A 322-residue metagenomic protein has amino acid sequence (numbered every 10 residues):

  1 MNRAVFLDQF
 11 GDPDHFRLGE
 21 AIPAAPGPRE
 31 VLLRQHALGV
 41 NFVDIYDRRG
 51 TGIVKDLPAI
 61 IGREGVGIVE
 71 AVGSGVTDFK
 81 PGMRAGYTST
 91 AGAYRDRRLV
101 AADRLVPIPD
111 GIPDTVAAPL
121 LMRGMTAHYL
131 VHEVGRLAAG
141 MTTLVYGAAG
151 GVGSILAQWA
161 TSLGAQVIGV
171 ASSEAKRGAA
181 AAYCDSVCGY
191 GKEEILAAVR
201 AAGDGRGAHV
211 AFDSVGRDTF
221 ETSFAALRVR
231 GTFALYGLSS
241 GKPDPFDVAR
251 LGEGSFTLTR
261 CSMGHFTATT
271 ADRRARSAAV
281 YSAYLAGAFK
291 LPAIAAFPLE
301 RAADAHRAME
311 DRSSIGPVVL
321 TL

Functional and structural regions predicted by a protein language model:
I22-G39, T51-G92: Glycine-rich beta-strand-centered segment in the early N-terminal region that forms part of a ligand/cofactor-binding
G86-G147: NAD(P)H dinucleotide-binding glycine-rich loop of Rossmann-like/cofactor-binding domains, especially the beta1-alpha1
V145, T161-T219, D272: Adenosine-nucleotide cofactor-binding segment
A148, V215, L238: NAD(P)H cofactor-binding loop motif with strongest signal on the N-terminal glycine-rich segment
A149, A157: N-terminal Rossmann NAD(P)H-binding glycine-rich loop of SDR-like oxidoreductase domains
V152: Hydrophobic/small residue at the entry helix of a nucleotide-binding pocket
D218-A288, L322: Glycine-rich phosphate-binding loop and adjacent beta-alpha segment of Rossmann(oid) nucleotide-cofactor-binding
T270-L322: C-terminal hydrophobic helical "lid"/dimerization subdomain of Rossmann-like NAD(P)H-dependent oxidoreductases
